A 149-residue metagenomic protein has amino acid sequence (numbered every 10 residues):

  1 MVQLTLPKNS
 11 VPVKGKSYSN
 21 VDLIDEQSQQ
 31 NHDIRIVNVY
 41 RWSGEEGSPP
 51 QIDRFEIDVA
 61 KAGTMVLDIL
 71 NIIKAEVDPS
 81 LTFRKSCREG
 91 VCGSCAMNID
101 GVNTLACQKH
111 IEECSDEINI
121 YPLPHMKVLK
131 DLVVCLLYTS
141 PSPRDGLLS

Functional and structural regions predicted by a protein language model:
M1-V21: Short, Gly/Pro- and small/polar-rich lid/capping loops
Q29-R35, G90-S94: A short, compositionally biased
D33-D53: Eukaryote-biased recognition of intrinsically disordered, low-complexity regulatory segments
F55-T64: Short, contiguous acidic and Ser/Thr-rich linear segments
N71-D100: Immediate flanking context of iron-sulfur cluster ligation sites
S94-H125: Iron-sulfur (Fe-S) cluster-binding segments and ferredoxin-like electron-carrier domains, especially [2Fe-2S]
I118-S140: Short Fe-S-cluster ligation motifs
Y138-S149: Single conserved hydrophobic/aromatic residue that forms the stacking wall/gate of nucleotide- or nucleobase-binding
